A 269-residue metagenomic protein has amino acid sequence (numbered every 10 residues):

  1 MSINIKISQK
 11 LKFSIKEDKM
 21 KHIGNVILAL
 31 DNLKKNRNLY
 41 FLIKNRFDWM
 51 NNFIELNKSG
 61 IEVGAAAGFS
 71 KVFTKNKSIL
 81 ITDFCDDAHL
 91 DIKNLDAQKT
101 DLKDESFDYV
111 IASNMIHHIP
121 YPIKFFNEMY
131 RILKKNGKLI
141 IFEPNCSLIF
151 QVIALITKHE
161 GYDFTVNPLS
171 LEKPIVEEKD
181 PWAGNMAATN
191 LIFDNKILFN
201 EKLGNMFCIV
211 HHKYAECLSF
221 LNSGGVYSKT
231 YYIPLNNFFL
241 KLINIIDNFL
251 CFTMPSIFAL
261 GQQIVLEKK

Functional and structural regions predicted by a protein language model:
R37-K58: Conserved alpha-helix/loop element of class I SAM-dependent methyltransferases that forms part of the SAM/SAH-binding
E55, I119-P120, L133-K135: Helix-to-beta-strand junctions that scaffold the AdoMet/dcAdoMet cofactor pocket in Class I SAM-dependent enzymes
S59-T100, K124: Class I SAM-dependent methyltransferase SAM/SAH-binding core
Q98-V110: A short acidic, Gly/Pro-enriched loop at the edge of an enzyme's catalytic core that lines a small-molecule cofactor
K124-K138: A short glycine-rich, Lys/Arg-flanked "PGG" loop and its adjoining helix->strand segment in the class I
I140-I175: Conserved class I S-adenosyl-L-methionine
E178-I197: Acceptor-substrate binding/catalytic loop of class I
I197, E201, N205-K269: A C-terminal cap/extension of S-adenosyl-L-methionine-dependent methyltransferases that defines the acceptor-substrate
